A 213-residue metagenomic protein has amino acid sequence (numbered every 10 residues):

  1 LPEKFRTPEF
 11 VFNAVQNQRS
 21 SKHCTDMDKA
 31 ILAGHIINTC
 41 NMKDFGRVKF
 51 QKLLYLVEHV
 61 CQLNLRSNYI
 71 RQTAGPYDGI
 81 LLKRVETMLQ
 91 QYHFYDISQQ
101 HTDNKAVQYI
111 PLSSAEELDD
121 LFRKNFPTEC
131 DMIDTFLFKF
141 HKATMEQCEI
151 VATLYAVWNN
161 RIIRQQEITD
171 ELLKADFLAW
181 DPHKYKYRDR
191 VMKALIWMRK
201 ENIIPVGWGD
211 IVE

Functional and structural regions predicted by a protein language model:
L1-E213: Domain-edge interaction signal
